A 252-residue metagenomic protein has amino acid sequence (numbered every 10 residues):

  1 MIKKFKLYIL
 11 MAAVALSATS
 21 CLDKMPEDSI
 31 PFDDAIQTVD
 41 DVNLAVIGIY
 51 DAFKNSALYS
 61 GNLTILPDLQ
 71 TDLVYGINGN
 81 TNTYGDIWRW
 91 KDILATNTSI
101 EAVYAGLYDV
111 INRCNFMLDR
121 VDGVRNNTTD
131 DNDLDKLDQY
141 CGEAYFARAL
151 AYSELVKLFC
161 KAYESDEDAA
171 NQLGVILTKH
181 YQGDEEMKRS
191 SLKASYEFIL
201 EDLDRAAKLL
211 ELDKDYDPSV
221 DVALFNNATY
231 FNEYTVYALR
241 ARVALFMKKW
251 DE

Functional and structural regions predicted by a protein language model:
M1-I30: Bacterial Sec-dependent N-terminal signal peptides
S20-T71: Membrane-proximal, proline-rich intrinsically disordered regions
P31-I36, T96-Y104, D131-D135, Q182-L192 (+2 more regions): Second-shell loop/turn segments in exported
T83-F159, S190-S191, K208-E211, E252: Conserved, well-structured interaction surfaces
Q139, F146, A194, L224-N227 (+1 more regions): Residue signature of alpha-solenoid helical repeat architecture, marking inter-repeat boundaries and helix-start
V156-K157, K161-Y163, K214, F246-K249: Short coil/turn linking the two alpha-helices of tandem helical-hairpin repeats
